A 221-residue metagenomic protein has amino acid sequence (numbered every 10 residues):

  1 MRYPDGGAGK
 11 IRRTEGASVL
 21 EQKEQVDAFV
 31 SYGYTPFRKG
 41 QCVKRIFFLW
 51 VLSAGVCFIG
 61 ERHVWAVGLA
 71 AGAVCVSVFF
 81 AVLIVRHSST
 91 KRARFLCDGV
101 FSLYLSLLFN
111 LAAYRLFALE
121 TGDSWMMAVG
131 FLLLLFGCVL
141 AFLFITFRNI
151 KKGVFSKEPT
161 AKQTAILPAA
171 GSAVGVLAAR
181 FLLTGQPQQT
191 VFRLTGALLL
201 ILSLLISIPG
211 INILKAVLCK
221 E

Functional and structural regions predicted by a protein language model:
R2-R86: N-terminal topogenic module of multi-pass integral membrane proteins
S53-V74, S89-R92, Y114-L134, F181-A197: Membrane-helix interface and helix-disruption motif detector
S77-V85, L133-K151, G210-L214: Membrane-water interface of transmembrane alpha-helices
V85-C97, E120-D123, K151-T160, Q188: Membrane-interface helix-boundary motifs at transmembrane edges
F101-F147: C-terminal halves and exits of single transmembrane alpha-helices
W125-F142, I166-L167, F192-L205, P209: A loop-to-helix transmembrane entry motif
T146-V174, K220-E221: Membrane-helix boundary/juxtamembrane motif in polytopic membrane proteins
S172-E221: C-terminal transmembrane-bundle signature of multipass membrane proteins, characterized by strong activation on
